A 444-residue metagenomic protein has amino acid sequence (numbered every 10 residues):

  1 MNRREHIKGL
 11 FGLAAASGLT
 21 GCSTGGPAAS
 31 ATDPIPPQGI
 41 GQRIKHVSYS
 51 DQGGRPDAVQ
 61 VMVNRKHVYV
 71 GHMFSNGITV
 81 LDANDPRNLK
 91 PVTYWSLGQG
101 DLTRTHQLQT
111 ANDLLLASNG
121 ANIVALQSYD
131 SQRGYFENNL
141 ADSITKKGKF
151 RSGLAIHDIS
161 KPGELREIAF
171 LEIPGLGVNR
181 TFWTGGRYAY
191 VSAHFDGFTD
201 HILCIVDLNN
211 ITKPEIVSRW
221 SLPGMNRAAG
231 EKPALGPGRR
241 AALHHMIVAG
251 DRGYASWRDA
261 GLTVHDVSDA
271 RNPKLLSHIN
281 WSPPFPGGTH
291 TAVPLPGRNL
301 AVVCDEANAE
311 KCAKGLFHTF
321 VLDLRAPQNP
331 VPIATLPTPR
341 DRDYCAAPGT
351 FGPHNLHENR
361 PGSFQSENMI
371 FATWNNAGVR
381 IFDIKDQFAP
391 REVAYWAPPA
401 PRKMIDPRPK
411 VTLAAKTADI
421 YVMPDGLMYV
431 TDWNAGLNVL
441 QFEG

Functional and structural regions predicted by a protein language model:
H6-L13, G26-G444: Feature marking well-ordered beta-strand scaffolds used for ligand recognition
